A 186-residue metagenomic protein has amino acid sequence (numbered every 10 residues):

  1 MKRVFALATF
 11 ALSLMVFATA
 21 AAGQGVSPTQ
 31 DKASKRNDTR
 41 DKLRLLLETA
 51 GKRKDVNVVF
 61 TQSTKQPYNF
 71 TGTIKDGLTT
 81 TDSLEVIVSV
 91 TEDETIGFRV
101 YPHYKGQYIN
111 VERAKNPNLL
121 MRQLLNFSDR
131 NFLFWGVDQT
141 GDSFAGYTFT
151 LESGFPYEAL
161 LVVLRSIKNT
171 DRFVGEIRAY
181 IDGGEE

Functional and structural regions predicted by a protein language model:
R3-F5, T19-E85: Charge-rich, low-complexity N-terminal segments
A8-F17: Bacterial N-terminal signal peptides
D31-S34, K105-R113, F149-V163: Second-shell loop/turn segments in exported
I74, V90-E92, V100-Y104, Q139 (+1 more regions): A mature extracytoplasmic/lumenal domain signature
T80-I109: A short acidic-to-branched-hydrophobic micro-motif
R99-S143: Short, internal acidic amphipathic alpha-helical interface segments that mediate docking to partner proteins
L125-G175: A short, solvent-exposed beta-edge/loop patch
R178-E186: Short, highly charged C-terminal tails/helix-capping segments
